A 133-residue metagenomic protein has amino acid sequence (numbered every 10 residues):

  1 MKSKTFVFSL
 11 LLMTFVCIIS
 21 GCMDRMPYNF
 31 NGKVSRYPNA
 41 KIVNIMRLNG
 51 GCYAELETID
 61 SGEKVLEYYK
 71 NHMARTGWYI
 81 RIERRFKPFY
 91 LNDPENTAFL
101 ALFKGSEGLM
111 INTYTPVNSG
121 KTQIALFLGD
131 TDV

Functional and structural regions predicted by a protein language model:
M1-S9: Bacterial N-terminal signal peptides that target proteins for export
S9-I18: Bacterial N-terminal signal peptides
C22-V133: An acidic-aromatic pocket/loop used at catalytic or ligand-binding sites
